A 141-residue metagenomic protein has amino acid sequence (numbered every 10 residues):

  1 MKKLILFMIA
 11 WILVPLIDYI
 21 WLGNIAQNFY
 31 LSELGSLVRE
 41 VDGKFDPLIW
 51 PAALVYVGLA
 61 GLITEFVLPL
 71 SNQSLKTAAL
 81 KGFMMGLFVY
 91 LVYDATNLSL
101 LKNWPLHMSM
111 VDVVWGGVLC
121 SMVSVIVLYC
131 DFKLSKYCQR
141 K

Functional and structural regions predicted by a protein language model:
M1-K141: Juxtamembrane/disordered regions of integral membrane proteins
